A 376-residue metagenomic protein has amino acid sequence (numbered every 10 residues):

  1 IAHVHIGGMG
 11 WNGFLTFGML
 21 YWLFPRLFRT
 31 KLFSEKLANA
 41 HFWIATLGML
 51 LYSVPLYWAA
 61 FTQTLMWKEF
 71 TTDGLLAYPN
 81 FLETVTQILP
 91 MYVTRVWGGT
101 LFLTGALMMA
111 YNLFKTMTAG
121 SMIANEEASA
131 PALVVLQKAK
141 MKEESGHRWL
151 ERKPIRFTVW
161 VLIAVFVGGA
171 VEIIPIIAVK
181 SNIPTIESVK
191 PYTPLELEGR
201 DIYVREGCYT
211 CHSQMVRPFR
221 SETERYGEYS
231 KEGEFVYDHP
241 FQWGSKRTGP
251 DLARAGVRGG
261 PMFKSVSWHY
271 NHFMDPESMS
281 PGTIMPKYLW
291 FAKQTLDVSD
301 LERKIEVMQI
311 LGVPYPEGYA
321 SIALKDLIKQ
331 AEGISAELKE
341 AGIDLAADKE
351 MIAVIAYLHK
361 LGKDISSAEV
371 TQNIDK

Functional and structural regions predicted by a protein language model:
I1-F28, S34-E83, M91-G120, L133-A139 (+6 more regions): Hydrophobic cores of alpha-helical transmembrane segments in multi-pass integral membrane proteins
L76-P90, F235-V236, G244, A331: Surface-exposed acidic, glycine/proline-enriched linker/cap segments that occur as 15-30-residue helix-coil
T100-T116, G249-P250, A255, W268-H269 (+1 more regions): Extended amphipathic secondary-structure runs
E126, A139-Y192, G318, I322 (+2 more regions): Post-cleavage N-terminal segment of exported redox proteins
V161, F166, T210, E224-E350: Electron-transfer interface patches adjacent to heme c in soluble/periplasmic c-type cytochromes and di-/multiheme
K180-V204, P218-F219, K339-A346, E350 (+1 more regions): Electrostatic cytochrome c docking/interface patches
G199, R205-Q214, V354, L358: The canonical Cys-X-X-Cys-His
M215, K287-L289, H359: A mature extracytoplasmic/lumenal domain signature
